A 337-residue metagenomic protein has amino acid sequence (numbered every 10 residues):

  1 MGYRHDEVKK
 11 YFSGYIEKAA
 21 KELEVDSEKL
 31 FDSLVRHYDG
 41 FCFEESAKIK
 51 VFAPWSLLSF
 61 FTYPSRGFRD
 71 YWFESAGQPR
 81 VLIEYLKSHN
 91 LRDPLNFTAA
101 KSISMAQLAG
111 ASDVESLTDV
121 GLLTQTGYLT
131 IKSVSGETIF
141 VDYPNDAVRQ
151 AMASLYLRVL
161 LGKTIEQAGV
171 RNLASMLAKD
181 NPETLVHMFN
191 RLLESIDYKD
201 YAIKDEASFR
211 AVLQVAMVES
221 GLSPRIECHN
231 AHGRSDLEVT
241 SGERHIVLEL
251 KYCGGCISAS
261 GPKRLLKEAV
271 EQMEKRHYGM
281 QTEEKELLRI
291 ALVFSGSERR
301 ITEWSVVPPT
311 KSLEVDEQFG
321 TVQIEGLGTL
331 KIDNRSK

Functional and structural regions predicted by a protein language model:
M1-F60: Amphipathic alpha-helical segments of the small helical/lid subdomains adjacent to P-loop NTPase cores
K50-H277, S295, R299-S336: Extended alpha-helical interface modules used as scaffolds for assembling large macromolecular complexes
Q272, K285-L288: Short loop/turn motifs at secondary-structure junctions
Y278-K285: Arginine/glycine-rich "motif VI" loop of SF2 helicases in the C-terminal RecA-like domain
L288-S295: Extended hydrophobic secondary-structure segments that form protein cores and membrane-embedded regions
